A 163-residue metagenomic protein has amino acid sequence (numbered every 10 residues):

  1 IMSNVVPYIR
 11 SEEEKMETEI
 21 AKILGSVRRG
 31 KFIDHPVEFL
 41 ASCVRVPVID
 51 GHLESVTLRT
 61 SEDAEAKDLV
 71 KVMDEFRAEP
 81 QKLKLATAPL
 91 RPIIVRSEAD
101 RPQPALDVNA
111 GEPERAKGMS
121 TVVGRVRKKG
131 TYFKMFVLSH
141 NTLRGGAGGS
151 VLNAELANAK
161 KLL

Functional and structural regions predicted by a protein language model:
I1-F76, Q81: Active-site-lining helix/loop region of Rossmann-like oxidoreductase modules
V44-L163: Acyl-CoA thioester-binding alpha/beta core of soluble enzymes
